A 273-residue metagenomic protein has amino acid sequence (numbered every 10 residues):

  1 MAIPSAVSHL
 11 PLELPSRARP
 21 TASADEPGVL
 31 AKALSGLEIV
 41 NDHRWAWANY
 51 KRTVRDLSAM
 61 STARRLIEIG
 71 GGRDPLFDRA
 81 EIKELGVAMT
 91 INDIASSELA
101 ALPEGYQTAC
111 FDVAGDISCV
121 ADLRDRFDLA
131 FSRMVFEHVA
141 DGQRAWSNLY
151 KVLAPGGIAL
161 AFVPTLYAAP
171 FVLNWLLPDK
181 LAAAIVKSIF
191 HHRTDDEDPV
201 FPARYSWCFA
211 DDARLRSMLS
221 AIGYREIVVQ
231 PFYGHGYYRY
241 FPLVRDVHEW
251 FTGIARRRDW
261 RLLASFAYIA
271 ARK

Functional and structural regions predicted by a protein language model:
A2-D125, L129, R133, A264-A267: Conserved N-terminal segment of class I S-adenosyl-L-methionine
R64, G156-G157: Surface-exposed loop/turn positions
I82-G86, Q107-T108, S147-V152, L176-D179: Glycine-rich, phosphate-binding/catalytic loops in enzymes
G115, E137, A168: Active-site micro-motifs of SAM-dependent methyltransferase domains
S132-F136, F162: Residues lining the SAM
V139-A140, L153-P155: Helix-to-beta-strand junctions that scaffold the AdoMet/dcAdoMet cofactor pocket in Class I SAM-dependent enzymes
Q143-R144, N148, I158-R272: S-adenosyl-L-methionine-dependent methyltransferase catalytic module, highlighting the catalytic core
